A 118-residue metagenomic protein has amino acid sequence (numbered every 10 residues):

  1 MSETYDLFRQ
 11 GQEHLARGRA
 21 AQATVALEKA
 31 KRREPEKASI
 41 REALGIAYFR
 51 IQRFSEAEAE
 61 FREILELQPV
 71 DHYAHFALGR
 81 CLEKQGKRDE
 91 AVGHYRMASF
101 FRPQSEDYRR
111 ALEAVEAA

Functional and structural regions predicted by a protein language model:
M1-T4, V92-A118: Terminal, low-structured helical/coil segments at or just beyond the last alpha-helical repeat
T4, A38-S39, H72-Y73, E106-D107: Helix-start (N-cap) detector for alpha-helical repeat units in TPR-like alpha-solenoids, especially tetratricopeptide
A16-K29, I51-E63, Q85-M97: Structural signature of tandem alpha-helical TPR/SEL1-like repeats, specifically the intra-repeat loop/turn
A59-K84: Mid-chain, well-packed structural core segment of small domains
